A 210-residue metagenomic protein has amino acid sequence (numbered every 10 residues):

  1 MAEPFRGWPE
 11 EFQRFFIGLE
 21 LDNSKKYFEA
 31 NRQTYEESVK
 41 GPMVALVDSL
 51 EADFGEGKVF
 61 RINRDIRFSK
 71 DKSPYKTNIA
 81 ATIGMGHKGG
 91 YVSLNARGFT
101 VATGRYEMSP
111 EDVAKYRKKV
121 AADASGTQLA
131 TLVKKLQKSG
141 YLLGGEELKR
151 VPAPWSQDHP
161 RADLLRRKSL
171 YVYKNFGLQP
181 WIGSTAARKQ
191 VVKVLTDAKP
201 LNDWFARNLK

Functional and structural regions predicted by a protein language model:
M1-K210: Charge-dense, helix-prone N-terminal extensions
